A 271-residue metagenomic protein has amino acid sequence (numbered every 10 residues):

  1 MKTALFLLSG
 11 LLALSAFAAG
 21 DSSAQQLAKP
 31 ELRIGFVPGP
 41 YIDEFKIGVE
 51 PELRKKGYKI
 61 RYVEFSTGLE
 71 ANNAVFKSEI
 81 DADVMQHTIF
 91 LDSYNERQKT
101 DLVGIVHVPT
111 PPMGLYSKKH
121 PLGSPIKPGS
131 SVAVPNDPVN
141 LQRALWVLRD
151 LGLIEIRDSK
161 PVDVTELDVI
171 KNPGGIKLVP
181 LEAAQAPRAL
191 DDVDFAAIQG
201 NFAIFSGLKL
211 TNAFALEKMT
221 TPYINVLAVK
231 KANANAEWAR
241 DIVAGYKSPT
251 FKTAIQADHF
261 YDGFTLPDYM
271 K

Functional and structural regions predicted by a protein language model:
A19-R33, R54, G123-G129: Immediate post-signal peptide segment of exported/extracytoplasmic ligand-binding proteins
E31, P38-R61: Short, polar/charged alpha-helical segment
Y62-N73, K160-R188: Short helix-initiation/N-cap motifs at beta->coil->alpha
E64-G68, S78, A82-D92, P109 (+3 more regions): Beta->alpha turn/N-cap motifs
S93-I105, H120-P121, D192, A197 (+1 more regions): Ligand-binding "clamshell"
I105-E155, K252: A conserved helix-loop-strand patch within extracytoplasmic ligand-binding domains of the periplasmic binding
P112-G123, Y223-W238: A bilobed periplasmic-binding-protein/Venus flytrap-type ligand-binding module shared by bacterial periplasmic
V139-I154, D158-D163, V243-K271: Ligand-binding clefts/hinges and TM-proximal coupling segments of bilobed small-molecule sensing domains
